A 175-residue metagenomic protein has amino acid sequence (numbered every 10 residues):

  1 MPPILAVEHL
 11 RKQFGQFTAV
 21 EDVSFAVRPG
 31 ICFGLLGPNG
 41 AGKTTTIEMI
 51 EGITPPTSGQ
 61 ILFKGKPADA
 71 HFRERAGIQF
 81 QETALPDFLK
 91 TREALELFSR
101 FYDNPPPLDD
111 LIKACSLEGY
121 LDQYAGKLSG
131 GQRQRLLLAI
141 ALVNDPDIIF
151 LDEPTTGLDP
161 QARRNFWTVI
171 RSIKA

Functional and structural regions predicted by a protein language model:
E51, S58-F72: Conserved ABC transporter NBD signature motif
E96, R100, P105-Y120: Conserved ABC ATPase "signature" region
Y124-L128: Conserved ABC ATPase signature
L138, F166: Hydrophobic anchor residue at the start of the ABC signature
D145: Conserved catalytic motifs of ABC-family nucleotide-binding domains
I149-D152: Catalytic Walker B motif of ABC-type/P-loop ATPase nucleotide-binding domains
